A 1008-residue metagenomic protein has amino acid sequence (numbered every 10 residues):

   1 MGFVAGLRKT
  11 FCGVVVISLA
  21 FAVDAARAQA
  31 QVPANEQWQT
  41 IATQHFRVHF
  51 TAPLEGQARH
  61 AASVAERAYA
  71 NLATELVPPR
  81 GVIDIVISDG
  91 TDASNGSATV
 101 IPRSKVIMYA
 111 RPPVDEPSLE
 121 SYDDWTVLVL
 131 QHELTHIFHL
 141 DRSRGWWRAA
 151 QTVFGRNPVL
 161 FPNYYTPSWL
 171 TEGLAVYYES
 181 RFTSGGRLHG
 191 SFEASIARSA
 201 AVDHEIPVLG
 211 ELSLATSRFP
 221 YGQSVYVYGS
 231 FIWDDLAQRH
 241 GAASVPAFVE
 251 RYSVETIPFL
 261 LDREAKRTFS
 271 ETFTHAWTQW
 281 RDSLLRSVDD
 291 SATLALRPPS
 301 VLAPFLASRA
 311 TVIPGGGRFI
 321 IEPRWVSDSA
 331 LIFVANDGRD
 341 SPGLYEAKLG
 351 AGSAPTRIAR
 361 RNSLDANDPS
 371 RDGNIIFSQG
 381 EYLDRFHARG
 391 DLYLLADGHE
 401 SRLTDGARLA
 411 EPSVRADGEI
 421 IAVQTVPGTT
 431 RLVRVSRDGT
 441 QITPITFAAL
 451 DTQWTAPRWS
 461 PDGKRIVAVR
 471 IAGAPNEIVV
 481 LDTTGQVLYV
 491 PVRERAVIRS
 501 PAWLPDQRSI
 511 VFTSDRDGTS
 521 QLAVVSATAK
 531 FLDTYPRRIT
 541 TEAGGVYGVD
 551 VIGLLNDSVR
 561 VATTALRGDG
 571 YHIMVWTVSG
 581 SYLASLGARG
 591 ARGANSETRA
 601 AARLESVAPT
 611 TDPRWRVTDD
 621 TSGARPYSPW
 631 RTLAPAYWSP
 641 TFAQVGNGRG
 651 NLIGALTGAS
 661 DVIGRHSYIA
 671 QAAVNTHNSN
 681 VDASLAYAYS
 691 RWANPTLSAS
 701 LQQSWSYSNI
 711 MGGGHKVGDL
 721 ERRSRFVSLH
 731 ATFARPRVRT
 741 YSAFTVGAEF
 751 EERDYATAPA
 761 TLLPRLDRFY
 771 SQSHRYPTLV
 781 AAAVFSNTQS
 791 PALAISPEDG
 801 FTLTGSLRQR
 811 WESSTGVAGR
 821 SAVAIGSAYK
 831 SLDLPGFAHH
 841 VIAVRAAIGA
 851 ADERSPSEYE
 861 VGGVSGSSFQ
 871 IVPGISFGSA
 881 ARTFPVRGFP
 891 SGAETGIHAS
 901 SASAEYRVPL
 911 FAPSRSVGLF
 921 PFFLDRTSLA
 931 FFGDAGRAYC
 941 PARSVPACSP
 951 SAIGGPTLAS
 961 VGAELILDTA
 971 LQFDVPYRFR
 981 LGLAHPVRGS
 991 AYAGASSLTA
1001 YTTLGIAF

Functional and structural regions predicted by a protein language model:
Q29-F161, Y165-S168, A175, A215-F219: Juxtacatalytic substrate-recognition/specificity segment
Q29-T40, P220-Q223, E250-N367, R371 (+1 more regions): Beta/coil-rich, acidic/histidine-enriched accessory regions frequently appended to metallopeptidases
V32-A34, R103, W125, V129 (+4 more regions): Acidic/His/Gly-enriched intrinsically disordered linker/tail segments that often contain short helix/coil "MoRF-like"
L188, G316-R318, V334-Y345, A359-D365 (+9 more regions): A flexible loop/linker signature enriched in serine peptidases of the S9 family
R318, E322, Y571-H572, T577-A693 (+4 more regions): Outer-membrane beta-barrel initiation region
P323-D328, N367-N374, P412-E419, P457-R465 (+2 more regions): Blade-terminus and WD-like Trp-Asp/Gly-His loop motifs, strongest in beta-propeller folds
Q441, F531, I663-I669, W692-S698 (+5 more regions): Repeated loop/turn-to-beta-strand initiation elements of outer-membrane beta-barrel proteins
A608, S622, P640, T696-L720 (+5 more regions): C-terminal outer-membrane beta-barrel translocator/porin domains of Gram-negative envelope proteins and their
